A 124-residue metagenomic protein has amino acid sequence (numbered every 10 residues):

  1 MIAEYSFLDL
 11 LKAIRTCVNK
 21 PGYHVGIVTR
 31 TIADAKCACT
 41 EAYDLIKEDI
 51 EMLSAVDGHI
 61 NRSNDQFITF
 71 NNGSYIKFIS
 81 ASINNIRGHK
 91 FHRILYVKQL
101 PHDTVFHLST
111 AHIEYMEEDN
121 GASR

Functional and structural regions predicted by a protein language model:
I2-I60: Conserved P-loop
E4, V28-R30, F78-I79, Y96-Q99: Short His-Asn-centered micro-motif
P21-G22, N71-G73, G88-K90, L108-H112: Short, well-ordered loop/turn elements at secondary-structure boundaries
A33-D34, I83-I86, K98-T104: Short acidic, S/G/P-rich loop/turn micro-motifs used as interaction or catalytic elements
C37-K90: Inter-Walker segment of RecA-like/P-loop motor cores
N71-K77, H92-R93, I113-M116, G121: Loop/turn-to-beta-strand initiation segments
H89-V97: A short beta-strand element within the Helicase C-terminal
Q99-R124: Signature of the SF2 helicase/ATPase Hel1-core->accessory helical subdomain module
